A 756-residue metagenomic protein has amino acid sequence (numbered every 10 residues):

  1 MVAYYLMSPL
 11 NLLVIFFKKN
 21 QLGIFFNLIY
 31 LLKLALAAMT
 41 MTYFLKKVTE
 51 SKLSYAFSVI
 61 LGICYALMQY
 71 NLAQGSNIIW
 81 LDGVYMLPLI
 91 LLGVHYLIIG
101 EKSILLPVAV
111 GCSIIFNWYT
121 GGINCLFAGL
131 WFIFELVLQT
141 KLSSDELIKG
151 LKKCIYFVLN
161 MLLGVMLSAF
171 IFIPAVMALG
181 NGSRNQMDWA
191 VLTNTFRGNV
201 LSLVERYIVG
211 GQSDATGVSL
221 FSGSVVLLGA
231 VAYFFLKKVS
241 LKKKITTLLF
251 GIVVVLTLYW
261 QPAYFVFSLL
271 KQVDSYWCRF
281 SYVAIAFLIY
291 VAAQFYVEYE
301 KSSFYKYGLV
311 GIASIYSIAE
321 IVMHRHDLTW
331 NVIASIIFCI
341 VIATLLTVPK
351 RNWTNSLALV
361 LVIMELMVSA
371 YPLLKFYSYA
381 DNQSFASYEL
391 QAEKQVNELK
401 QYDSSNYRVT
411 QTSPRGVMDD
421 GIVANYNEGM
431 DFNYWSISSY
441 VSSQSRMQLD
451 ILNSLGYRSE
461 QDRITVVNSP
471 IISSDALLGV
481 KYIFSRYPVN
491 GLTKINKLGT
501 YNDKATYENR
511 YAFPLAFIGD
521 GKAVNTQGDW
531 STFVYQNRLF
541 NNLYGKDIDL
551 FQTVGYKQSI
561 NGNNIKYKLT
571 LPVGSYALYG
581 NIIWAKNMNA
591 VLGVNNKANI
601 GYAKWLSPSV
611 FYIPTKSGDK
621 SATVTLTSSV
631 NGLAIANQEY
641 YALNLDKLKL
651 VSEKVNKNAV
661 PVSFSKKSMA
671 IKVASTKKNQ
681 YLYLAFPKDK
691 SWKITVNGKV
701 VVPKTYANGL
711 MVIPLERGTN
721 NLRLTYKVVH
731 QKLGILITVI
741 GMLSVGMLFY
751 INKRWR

Functional and structural regions predicted by a protein language model:
M1-M41, I63-Y85, I123, F172 (+5 more regions): Membrane-interface coil-to-helix junctions
Y5-P9, R197-L236, S275-L288, N331-V341: Alpha-helical transmembrane segments at the extracellular/periplasmic loop-to-helix junctions of multi-pass membrane
A35-V48, S54-Q139, K153-N181, A313-S317: Membrane-embedded helix bundles of polyisoprenyl
E101, T120, I245-L256, P262 (+2 more regions): Contiguous transmembrane helix-bundle modules in multi-pass membrane proteins
L142-I155, A232-A263: Membrane-interface helix-loop-helix junctions at transmembrane boundaries of multi-pass membrane enzymes, predominantly
M161-G198, Y379-A380, S387, Q401 (+1 more regions): Aromatic-rich transmembrane-lumenal/periplasmic boundary elements in polytopic membrane proteins
M364-N382, K400-D475, Y511-P514, I518-Y535 (+3 more regions): Extracytoplasmic/lumenal acceptor-recognition loop(s) of multi-pass membrane glycoenzymes
K546-R756: Active-site-proximal, structured, solvent-exposed surfaces of multi-pass membrane proteins that position macromolecular
